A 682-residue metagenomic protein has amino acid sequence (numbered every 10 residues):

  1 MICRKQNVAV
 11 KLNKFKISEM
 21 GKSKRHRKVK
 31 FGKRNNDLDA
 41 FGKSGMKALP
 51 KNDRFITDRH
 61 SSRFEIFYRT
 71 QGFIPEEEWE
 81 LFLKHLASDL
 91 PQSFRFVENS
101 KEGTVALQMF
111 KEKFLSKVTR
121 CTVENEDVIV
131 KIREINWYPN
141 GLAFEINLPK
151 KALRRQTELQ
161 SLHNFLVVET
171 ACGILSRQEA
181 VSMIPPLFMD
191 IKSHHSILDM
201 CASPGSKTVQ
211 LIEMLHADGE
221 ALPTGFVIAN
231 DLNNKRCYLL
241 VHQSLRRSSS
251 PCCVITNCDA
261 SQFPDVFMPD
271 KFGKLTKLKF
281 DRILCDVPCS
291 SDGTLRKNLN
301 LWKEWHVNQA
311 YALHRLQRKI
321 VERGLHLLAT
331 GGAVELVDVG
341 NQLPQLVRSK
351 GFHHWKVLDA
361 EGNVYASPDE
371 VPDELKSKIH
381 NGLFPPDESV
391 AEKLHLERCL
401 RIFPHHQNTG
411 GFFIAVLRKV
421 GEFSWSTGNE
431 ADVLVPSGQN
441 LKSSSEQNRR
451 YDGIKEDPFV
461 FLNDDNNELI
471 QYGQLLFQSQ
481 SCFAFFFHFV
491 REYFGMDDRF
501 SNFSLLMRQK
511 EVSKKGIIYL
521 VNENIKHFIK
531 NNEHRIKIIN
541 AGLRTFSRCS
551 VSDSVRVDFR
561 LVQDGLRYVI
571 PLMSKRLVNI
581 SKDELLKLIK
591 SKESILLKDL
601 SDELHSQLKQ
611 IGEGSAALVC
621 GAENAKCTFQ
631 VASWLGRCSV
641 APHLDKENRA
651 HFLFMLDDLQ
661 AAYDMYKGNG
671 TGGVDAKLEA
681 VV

Functional and structural regions predicted by a protein language model:
G21-I129, G141-A143, N147, H353-K393 (+2 more regions): Polybasic, low-complexity RNA-engagement segments
H85-L86, Q92-H195, M214: Class I S-adenosyl-L-methionine
H194, D218, T224, L328-G332: Short glycine-dipeptide loop
H194-S203: Conserved class I S-adenosyl-L-methionine
P204-G205, S291: Conserved SAM/SAH-binding loop
N230-K279: S-adenosyl-L-methionine
N234-K235, L275-V334, S377-K378, G382 (+1 more regions): Mobile active-site "lid"/loop adjacent to the S-adenosyl-L-methionine
